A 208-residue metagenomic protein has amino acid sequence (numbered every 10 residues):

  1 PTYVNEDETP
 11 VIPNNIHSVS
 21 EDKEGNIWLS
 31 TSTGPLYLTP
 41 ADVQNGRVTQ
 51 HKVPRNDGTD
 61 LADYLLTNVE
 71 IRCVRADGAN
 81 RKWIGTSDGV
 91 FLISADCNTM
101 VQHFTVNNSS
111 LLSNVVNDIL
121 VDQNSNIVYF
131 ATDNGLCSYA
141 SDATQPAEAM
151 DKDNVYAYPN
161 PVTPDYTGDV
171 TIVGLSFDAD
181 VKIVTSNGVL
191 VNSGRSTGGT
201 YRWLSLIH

Functional and structural regions predicted by a protein language model:
P1-Y158, D180-V181, L190: Carboxylate-rich, polar loop motifs that coordinate divalent cations or form catalytic acidic clusters
M150-K182, T200-I207: Glycine-centered coil/turn sites that cap beta-strands in beta-rich domains
S193-G198: Short beta-strand segments within Ig-like beta-sandwich modules, predominantly Fibronectin type-III
